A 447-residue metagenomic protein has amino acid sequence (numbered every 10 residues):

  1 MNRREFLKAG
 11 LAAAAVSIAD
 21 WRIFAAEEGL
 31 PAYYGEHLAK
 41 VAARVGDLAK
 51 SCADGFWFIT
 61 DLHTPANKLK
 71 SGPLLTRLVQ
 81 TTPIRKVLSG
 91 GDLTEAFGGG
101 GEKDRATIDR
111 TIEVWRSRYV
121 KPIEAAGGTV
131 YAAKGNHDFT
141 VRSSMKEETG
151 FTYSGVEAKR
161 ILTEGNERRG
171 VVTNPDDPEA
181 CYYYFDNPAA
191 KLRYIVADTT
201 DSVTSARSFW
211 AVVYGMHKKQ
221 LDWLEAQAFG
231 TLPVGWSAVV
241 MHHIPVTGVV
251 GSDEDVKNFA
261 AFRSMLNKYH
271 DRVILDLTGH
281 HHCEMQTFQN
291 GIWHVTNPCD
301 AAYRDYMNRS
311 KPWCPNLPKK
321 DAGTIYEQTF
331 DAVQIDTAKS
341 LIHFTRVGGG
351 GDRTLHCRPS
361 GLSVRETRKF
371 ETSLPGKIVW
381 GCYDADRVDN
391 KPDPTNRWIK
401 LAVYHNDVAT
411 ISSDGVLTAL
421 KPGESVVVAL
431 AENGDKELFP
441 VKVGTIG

Functional and structural regions predicted by a protein language model:
E5-E27: N-terminal export signals
E27-R110: N-terminal active-site segment of His-dependent metallophosphoesterases
Y33-K40, R44, G101-A226, A261-R272 (+3 more regions): Extended active-site neighborhood of metal-dependent phosphoesterases/phosphodiesterases
I59-T60, V87-G91, Y131-G135, V240-H242 (+2 more regions): Active-site neighborhood of phospho(di)ester-bond hydrolases with catalytic His/Asp-centered motifs
T64-L69, A96, V203-A206, Y303-D305 (+1 more regions): Short, solvent-exposed loop/turn elements at domain surfaces
T231-V249: Short acidic, glycine-rich surface-loop motifs adjacent to enzyme active sites
T345-T354: Short, solvent-exposed aromatic-acidic interface loops
S360-G447: Extracytoplasmic soluble-region selector
